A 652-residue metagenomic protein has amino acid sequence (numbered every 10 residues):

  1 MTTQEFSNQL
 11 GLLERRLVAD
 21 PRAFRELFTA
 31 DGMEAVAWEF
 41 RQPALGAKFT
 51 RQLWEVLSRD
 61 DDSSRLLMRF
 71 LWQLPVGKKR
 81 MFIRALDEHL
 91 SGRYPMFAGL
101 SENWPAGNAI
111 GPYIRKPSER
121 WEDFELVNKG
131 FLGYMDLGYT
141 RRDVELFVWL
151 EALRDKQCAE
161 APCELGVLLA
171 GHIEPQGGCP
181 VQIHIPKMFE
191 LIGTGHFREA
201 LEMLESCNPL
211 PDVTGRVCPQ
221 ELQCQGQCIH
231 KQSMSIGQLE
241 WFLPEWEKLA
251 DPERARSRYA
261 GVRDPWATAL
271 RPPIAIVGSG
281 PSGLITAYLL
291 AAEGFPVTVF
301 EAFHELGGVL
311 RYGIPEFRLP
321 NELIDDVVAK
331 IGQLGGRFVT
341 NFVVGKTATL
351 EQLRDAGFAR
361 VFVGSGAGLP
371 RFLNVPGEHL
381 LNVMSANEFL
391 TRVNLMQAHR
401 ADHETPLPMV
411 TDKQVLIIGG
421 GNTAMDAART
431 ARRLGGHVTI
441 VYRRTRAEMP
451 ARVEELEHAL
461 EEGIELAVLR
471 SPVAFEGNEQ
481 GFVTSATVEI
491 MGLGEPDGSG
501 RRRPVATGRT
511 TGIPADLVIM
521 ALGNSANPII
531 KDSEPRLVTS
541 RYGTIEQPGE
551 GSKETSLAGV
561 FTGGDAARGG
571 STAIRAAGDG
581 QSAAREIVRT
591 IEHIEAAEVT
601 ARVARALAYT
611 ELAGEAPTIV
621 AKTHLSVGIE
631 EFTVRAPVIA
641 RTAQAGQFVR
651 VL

Functional and structural regions predicted by a protein language model:
D155, E160, L165, E174-G177 (+4 more regions): Glycine/serine-rich phosphate-binding loop and adjoining beta1-alpha1 elements at the start of nucleotide-handling
T268, P273-A275, D325-V375, A474-V483 (+2 more regions): Feature captures the FAD/FMN-dependent oxidoreductase FAD-binding
L270-S279, K413-I418: Beta1/beta-strand and adjacent pyrophosphate-binding region of the FAD-binding site in flavoprotein oxidoreductases
P273-P296, A424-R432: N-terminal Rossmann-like FAD-binding beta1-loop-alpha1 element of flavoenzymes
P296-V299, F303-L334, F338, A428-A474 (+1 more regions): Rossmann-like dinucleotide-binding cores of NAD(P)H-dependent redox enzymes
H379-D412, P496-G570: FAD-site-proximal beta/loop scaffold in flavoenzymes
A566-I591: A conserved FAD-binding loop/helix module that cradles the flavin
T610-L652: Ferredoxin-reductase
